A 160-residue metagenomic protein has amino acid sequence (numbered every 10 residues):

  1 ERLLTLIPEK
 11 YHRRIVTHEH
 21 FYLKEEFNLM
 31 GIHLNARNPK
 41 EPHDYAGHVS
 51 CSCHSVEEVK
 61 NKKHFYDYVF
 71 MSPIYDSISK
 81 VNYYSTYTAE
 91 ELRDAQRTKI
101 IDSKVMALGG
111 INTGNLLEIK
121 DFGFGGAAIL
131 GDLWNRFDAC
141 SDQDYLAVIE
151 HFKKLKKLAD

Functional and structural regions predicted by a protein language model:
E1-R2, Y83-R93: Charged helix-capping and loop-helix junction motifs
E1-Y45: N-terminal active-site wall of soluble small-molecule enzyme domains
L6-K10, P42-D44, V49, K60-Y66 (+1 more regions): CE4/NodB-like, metal-dependent polysaccharide N-deacetylase domain that modifies extracellular/periplasmic N-acetylated
E9, R14, G47-V49, L92 (+1 more regions): P-loop/Walker A phosphate-binding loop and immediately adjacent motor/lid segment at beta-alpha junctions
I15-M30, H54-Y68, Q96-I101, V105-I129 (+2 more regions): Catalytic cores of alpha/beta
H18, R37-P39, V56, A89 (+2 more regions): Structural motif corresponding to alpha-helix initiation and N-cap regions
I32-H43, F70-Y83, L116-L158: Glycine-rich phosphate-binding active-site loops on the catalytic face of alpha/beta enzymes
V49-Y83: Histidine/lysine/aspartate-rich catalytic loop segments that bind and position anionic ligands
